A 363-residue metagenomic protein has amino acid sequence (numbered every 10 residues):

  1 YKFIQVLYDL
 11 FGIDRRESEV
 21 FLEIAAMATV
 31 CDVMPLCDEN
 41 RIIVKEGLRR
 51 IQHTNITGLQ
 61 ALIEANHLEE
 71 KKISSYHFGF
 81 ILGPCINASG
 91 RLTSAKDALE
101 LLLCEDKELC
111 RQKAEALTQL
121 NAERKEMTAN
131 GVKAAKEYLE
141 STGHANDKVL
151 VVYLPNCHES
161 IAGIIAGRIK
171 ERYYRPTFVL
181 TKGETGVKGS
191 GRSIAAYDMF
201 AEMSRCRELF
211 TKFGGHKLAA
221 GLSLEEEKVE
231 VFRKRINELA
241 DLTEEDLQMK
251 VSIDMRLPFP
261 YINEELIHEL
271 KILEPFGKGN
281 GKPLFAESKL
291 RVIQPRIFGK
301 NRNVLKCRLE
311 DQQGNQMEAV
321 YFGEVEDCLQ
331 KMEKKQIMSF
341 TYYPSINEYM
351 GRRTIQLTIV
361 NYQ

Functional and structural regions predicted by a protein language model:
Y1-K2, K289: Proteins with a high burden of low-complexity, intrinsically disordered sequence enriched in S/T/G/P/A and R, requiring
K2-Y8: A short, charged helix-loop
D9-E230, K234, R256, F298: Hydrophobic helix-and-loop "lid/oligomerization" segment in the mid-to-C-terminal part of catalytic domains
K107-K113, L120-Y153, R205-Q363: Mid-to-C-terminal polyanion-binding domains and interfaces
